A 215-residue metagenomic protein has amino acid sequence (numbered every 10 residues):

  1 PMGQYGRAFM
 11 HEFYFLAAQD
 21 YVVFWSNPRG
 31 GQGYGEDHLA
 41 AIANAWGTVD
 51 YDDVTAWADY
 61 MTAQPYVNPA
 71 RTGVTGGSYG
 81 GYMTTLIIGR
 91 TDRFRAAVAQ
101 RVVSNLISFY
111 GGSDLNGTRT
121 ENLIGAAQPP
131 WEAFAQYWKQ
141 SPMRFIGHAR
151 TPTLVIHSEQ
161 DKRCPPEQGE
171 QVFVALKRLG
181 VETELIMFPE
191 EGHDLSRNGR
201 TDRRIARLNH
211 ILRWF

Functional and structural regions predicted by a protein language model:
G3, A8-A18, W25-F215: Active-site-proximal cap/loop segments of hydrolase catalytic domains
